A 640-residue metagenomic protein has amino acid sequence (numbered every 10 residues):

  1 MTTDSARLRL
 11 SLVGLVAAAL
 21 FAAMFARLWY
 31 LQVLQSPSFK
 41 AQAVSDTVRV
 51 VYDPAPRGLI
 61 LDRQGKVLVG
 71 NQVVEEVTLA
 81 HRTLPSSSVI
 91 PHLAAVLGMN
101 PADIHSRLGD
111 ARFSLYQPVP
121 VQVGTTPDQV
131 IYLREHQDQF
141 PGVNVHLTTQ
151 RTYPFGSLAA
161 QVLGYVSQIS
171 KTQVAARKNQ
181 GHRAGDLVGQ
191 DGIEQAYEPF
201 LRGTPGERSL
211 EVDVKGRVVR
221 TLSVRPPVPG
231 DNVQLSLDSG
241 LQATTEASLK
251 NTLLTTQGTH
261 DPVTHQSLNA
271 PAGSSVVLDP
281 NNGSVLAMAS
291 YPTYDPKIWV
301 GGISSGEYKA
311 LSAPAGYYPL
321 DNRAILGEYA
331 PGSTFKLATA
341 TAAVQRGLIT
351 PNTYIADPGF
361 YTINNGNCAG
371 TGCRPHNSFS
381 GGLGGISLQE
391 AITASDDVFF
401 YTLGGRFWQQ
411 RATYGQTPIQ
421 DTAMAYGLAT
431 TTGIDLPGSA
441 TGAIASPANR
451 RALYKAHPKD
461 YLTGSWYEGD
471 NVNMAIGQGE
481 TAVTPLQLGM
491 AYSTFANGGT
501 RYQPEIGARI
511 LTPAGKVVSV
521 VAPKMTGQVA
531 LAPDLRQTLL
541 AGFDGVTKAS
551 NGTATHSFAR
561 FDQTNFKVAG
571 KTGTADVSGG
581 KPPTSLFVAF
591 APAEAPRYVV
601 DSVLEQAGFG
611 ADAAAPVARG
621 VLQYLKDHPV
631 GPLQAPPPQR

Functional and structural regions predicted by a protein language model:
M1-I303, E328, G415-A425, A482 (+2 more regions): Periplasmic/cell-envelope proteins involved in peptidoglycan metabolism and beta-lactam response
V212-V224, L237, G273-V276, P280-T334 (+3 more regions): Beta-lactam-recognizing serine transpeptidase/beta-lactamase-like catalytic domain environment
